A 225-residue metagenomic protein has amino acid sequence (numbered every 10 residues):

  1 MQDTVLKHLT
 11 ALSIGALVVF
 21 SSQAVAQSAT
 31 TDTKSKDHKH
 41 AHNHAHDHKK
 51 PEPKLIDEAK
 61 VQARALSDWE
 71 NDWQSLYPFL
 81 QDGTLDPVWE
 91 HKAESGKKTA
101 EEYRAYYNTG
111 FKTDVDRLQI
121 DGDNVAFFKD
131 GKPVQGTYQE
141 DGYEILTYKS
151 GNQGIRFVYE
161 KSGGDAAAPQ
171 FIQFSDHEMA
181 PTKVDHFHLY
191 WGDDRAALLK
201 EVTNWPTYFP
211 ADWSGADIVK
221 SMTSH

Functional and structural regions predicted by a protein language model:
M1, T30-T31: N-terminal targeting/docking segments
M1-A11: Bacterial N-terminal signal peptides that target proteins for export
A11-F20: Bacterial N-terminal signal peptides
S22-A26: Sec/Tat signal peptide C-region and signal peptidase I cleavage site
T31-K60, I120-H225: Calycin-type beta-barrel ligand-binding domains and close structural analogs
K50-E58, Q62-A63, Q74-N124, S162-P181: Short, solvent-exposed loop/hinge segments that bridge or flank secondary-structure elements
S67-D72: A glycine-anchored, Pro-Gly-centered beta-turn/N-cap motif
